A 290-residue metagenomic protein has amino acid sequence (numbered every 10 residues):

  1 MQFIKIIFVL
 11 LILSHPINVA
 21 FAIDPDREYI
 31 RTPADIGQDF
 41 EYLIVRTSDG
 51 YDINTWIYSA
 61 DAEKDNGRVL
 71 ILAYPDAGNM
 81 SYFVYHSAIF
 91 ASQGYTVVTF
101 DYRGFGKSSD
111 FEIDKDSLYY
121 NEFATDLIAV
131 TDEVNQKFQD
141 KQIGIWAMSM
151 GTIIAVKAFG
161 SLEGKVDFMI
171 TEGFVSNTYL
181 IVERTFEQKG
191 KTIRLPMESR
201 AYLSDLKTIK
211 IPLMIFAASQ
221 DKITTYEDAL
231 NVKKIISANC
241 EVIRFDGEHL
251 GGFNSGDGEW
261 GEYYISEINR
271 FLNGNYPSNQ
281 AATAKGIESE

Functional and structural regions predicted by a protein language model:
I12-T47, Y51-A60, A281-A284, E288-E290: An N-terminal hydrophobic leader/cap segment in hydrolases
D24, I154-D205: Hydrolase active-site cap/lid region
D76-I89, Y102, E227: The serine-hydrolase catalytic nucleophile loop
F90-D110: Conserved alpha/beta-hydrolase
D116-K137: Alpha/beta-hydrolase active-site loop
I209-K210, I215-A217, D221: Short beta-strand/loop motif that positions the catalytic acidic residue of the alpha/beta-hydrolase fold
K222-D228: Conserved alpha/beta-hydrolase "acid-adjacent" motif
E248-E262: Catalytic histidine-centered segment of alpha/beta-hydrolase-like enzymes
